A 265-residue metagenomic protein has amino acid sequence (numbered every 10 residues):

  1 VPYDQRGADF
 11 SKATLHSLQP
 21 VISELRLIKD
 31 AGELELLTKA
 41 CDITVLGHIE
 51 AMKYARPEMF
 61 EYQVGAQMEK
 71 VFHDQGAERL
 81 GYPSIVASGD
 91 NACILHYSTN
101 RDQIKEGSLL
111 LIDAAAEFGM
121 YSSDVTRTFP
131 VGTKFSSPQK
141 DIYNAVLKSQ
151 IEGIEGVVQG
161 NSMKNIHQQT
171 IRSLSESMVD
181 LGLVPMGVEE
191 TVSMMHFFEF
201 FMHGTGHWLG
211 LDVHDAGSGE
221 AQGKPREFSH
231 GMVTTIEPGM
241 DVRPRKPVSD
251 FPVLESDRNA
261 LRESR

Functional and structural regions predicted by a protein language model:
V1-R265: Active-site neighborhoods and metal-handling regions in enzymes and metal-associated proteins
